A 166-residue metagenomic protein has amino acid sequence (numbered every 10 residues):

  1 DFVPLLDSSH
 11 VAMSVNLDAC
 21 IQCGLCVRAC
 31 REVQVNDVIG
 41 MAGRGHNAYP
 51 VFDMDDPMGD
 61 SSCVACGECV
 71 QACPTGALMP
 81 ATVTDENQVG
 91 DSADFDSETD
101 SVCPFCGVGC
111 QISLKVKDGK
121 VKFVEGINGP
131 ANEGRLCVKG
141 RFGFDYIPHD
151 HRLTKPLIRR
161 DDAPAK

Functional and structural regions predicted by a protein language model:
D1-K166: N-terminal export/assembly segments and adjacent metallocofactor-ligating motifs of anaerobic energy-metabolism
